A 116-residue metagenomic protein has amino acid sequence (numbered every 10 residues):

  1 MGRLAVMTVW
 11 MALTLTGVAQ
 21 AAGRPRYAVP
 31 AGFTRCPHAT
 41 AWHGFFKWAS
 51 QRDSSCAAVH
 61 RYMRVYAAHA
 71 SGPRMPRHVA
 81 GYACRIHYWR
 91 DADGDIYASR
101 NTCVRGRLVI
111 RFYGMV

Functional and structural regions predicted by a protein language model:
G2-G23: Secretory targeting and sorting signals
Q20-R26, P76, V116: Compositionally biased low-complexity repeats
P25-F45: Secreted, propeptide-processed cysteine-rich mini-domains
P30, S50-D53, H78, Y97: Processing junctions and N-termini across compartments
T34, S54-A57, Y82, N101: Extracellular secreted precursors and ectodomains with disulfide-bonded cysteine-rich loops/domains
A39-H60: Short, surface-exposed binding/anchoring microloops in extracellular/periplasmic proteins
R61-V116: Extracytosolic low-complexity repeat regions of secreted or lipid-anchored proteins
